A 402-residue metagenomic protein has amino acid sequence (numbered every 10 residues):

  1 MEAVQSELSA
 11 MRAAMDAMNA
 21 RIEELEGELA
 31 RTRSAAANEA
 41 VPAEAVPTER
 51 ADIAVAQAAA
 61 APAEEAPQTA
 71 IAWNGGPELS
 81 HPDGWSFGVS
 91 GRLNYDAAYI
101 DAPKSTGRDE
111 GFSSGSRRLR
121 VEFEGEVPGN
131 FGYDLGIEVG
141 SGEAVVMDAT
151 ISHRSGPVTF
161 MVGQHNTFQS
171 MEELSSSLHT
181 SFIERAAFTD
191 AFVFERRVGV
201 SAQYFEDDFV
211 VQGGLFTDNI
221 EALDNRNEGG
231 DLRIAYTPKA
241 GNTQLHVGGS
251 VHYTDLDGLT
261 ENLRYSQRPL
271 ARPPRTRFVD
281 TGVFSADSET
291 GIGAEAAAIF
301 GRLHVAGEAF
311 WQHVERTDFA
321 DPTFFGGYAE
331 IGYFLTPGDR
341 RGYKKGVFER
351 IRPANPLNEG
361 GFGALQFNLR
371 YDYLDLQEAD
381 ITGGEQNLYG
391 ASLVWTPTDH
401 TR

Functional and structural regions predicted by a protein language model:
M1-N94, L335, D339-R352: N-terminal periplasmic/intermembrane-space "pro-region" immediately following the signal or transit peptide
E7, E26-E28, E138, E172 (+4 more regions): Acidic-residue sensor for enzyme active/binding pockets
L8, A17, G27-L29, V46 (+7 more regions): General helical secondary-structure elements
A14, E23, R33-A35, D52 (+6 more regions): Small/flexible residues
A70-I71, V193-F194, D287-S288: A short catalytic or substrate-binding loop motif that flags glycine-/basic-rich loops and adjacent residues that bind
W73-G75, M147, V198, T290-I292 (+1 more regions): Short beta-strand or tight-loop elements that sit immediately N-terminal to catalytic metal-binding acidic residues
G75-D257, F325-E359, Q366-A379: Outer membrane beta-barrel
T260-R402: Outer-membrane beta-barrel pore domains
